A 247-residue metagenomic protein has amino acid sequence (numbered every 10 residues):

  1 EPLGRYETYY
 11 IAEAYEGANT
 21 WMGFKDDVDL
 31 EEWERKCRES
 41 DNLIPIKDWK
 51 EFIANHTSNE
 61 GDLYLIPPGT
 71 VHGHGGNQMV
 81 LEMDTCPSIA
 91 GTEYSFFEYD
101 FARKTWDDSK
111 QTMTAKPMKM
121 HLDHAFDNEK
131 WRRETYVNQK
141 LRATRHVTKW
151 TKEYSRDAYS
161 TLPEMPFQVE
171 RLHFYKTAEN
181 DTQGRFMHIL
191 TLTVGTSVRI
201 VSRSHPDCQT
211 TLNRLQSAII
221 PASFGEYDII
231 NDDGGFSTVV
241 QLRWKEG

Functional and structural regions predicted by a protein language model:
E1-E60, T70, G75-T196, V201-S204 (+4 more regions): Active-site region of the double-stranded beta-helix
L63, P68-T70, S223-F224: Short, surface-exposed secondary-structure boundary micro-motifs
A218-G247: C-terminal amphipathic "assembly/sorting" segment characterized by alternating charged and hydrophobic residues
